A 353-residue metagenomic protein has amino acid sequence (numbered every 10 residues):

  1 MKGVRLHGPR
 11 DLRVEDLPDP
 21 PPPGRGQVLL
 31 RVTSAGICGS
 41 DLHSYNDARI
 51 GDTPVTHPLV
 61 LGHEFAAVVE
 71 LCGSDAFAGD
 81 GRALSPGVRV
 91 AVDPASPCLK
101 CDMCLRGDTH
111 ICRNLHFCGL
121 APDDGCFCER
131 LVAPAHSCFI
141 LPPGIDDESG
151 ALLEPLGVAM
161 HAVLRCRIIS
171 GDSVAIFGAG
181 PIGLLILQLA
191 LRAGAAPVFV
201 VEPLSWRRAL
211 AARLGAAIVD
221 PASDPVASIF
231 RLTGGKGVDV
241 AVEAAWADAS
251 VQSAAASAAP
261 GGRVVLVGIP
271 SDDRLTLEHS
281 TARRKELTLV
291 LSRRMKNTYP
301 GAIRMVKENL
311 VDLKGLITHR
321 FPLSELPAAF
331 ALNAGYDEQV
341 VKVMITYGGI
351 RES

Functional and structural regions predicted by a protein language model:
M1-G3, Q252-A256, K296-S353: C-terminal hydrophobic helical "lid"/dimerization subdomain of Rossmann-like NAD(P)H-dependent oxidoreductases
P18-A35, R49-D102, P142-G144: Glycine-rich beta-strand-centered segment in the early N-terminal region that forms part of a ligand/cofactor-binding
T33-A35, S74, A95, T109 (+3 more regions): Short, surface-exposed secondary-structure boundary micro-motifs
S96-F177: NAD(P)H dinucleotide-binding glycine-rich loop of Rossmann-like/cofactor-binding domains, especially the beta1-alpha1
I145-S223, A227: Mid-domain Rossmann-like dinucleotide-binding core that forms the NAD(H)/NADP(H) cofactor-binding site
C166, A209-T288, R351-S353: Glycine-rich cofactor phosphate-binding loops and adjacent beta1-alpha1 units of small-molecule cofactor enzyme domains
P203-L204, P270, M295: Residues in the short beta-alpha loop(s) of Rossmann-like NAD(P)-binding domains
R263-V265, T276-L316: Rossmann-fold dehydrogenase core element
